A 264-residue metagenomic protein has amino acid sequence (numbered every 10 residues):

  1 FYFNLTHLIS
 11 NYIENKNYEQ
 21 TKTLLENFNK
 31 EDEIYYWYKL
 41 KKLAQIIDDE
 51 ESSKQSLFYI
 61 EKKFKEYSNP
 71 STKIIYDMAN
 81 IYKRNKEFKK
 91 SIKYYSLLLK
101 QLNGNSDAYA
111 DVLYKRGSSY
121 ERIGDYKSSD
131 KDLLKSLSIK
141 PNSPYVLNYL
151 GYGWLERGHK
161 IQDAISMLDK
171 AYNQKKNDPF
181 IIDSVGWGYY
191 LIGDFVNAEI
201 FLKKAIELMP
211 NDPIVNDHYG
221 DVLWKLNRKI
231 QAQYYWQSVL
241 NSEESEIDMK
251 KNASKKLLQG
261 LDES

Functional and structural regions predicted by a protein language model:
N4, Y38-K39, I74, A108 (+5 more regions): TPR alpha-solenoid repeat register
H7, K42, D77, K115 (+4 more regions): Canonical tetratricopeptide repeat
S10, Q45, N80, S118 (+3 more regions): Residue-level recognition of tetratricopeptide repeat
E14, I46-D49, R84, K115 (+5 more regions): Register position in tetratricopeptide repeats
T21, S53-S56, S91, S129 (+3 more regions): Single-residue signature of alpha-solenoid repeat helices
K30-D32, E66-Y67, Q101-N105, I139 (+3 more regions): Structural marker of alpha-solenoid helical repeat scaffolds
H218, K225-S264: Terminal, low-structured helical/coil segments at or just beyond the last alpha-helical repeat
